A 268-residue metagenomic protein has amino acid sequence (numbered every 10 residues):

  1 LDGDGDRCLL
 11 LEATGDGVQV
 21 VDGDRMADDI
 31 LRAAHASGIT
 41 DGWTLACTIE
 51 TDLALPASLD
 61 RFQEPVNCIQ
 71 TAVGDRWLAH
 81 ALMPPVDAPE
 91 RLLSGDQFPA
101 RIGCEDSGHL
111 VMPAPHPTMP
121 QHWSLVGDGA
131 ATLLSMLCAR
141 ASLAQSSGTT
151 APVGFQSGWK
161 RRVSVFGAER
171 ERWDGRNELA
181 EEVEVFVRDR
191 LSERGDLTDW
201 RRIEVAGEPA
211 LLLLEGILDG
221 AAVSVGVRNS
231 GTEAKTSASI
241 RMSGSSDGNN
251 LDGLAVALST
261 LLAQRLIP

Functional and structural regions predicted by a protein language model:
D2-L10: Gly/Thr-rich phosphate-binding beta-strand-loop-beta motif of the actin/hexokinase/Hsp70
G3, G17, I39-P268: Phosphate-binding and adjacent anionic-ligand microenvironments
L9, R25-A27, A131: Low-complexity, compositionally biased segments
L10-V21: A short, glycine/acidic-enriched catalytic loop
D22-A27, Q70-G74: Phosphate/oxyanion-binding active-site loops and adjacent basic polyanion-contact surfaces
G23-T44, Q145: Ser/Thr/Gly-rich flexible loops in soluble cytosolic domains mediating phosphotransfer, phosphorylation
